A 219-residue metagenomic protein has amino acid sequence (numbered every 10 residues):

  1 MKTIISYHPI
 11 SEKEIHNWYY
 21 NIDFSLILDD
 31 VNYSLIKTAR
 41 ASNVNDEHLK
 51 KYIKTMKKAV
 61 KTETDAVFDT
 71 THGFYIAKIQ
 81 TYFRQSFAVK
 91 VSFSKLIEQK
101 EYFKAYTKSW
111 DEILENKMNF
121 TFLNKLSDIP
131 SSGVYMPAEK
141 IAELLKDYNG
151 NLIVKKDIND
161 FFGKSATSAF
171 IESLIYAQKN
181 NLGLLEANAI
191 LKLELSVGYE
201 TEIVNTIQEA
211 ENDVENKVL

Functional and structural regions predicted by a protein language model:
M1-L219: Acidic (Asp/Glu-rich) sequence patches and key acidic residues that form negatively charged surfaces used
